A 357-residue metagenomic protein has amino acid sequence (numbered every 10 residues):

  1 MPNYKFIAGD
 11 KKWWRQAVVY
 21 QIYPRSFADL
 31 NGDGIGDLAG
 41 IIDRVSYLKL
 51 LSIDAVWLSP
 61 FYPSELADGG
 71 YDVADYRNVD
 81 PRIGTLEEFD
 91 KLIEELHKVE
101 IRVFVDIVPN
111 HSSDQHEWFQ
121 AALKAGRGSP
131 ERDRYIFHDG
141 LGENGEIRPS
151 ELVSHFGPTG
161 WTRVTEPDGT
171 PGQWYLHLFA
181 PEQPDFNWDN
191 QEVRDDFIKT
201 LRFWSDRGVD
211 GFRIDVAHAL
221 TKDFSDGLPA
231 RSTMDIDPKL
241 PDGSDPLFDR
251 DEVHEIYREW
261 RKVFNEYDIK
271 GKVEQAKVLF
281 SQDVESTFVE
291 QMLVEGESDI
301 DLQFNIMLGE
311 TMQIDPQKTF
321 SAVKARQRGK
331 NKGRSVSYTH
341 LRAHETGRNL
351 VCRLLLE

Functional and structural regions predicted by a protein language model:
P2-R202, D206, A219-Q291, E295: Acidic/aromatic-lined carbohydrate-recognition and catalytic surfaces of CAZymes acting on diverse glycans
V56, F212-I214: Hydrophobic residues within beta-strands of alpha/beta enzymes
E274, V336-Y338: Short, compositionally biased segments
E297-Q313: Aromatic- and acid-rich polysaccharide-binding/catalytic face of secreted or lumenal carbohydrate-active enzymes
E310-A322: Outer-membrane beta-barrel transmembrane domain signature of Gram-negative proteins, especially the mid-to-C-terminal
A322-S335: Glycoside hydrolase catalytic-domain groove-lining segments
T339-T346, L350: Conserved small/polar residues in nucleotide/adenosyl-binding loops
L350-E357: Hydrophobic alpha-helical segments, chiefly the membrane-spanning helices and signal/signal-anchor peptides
